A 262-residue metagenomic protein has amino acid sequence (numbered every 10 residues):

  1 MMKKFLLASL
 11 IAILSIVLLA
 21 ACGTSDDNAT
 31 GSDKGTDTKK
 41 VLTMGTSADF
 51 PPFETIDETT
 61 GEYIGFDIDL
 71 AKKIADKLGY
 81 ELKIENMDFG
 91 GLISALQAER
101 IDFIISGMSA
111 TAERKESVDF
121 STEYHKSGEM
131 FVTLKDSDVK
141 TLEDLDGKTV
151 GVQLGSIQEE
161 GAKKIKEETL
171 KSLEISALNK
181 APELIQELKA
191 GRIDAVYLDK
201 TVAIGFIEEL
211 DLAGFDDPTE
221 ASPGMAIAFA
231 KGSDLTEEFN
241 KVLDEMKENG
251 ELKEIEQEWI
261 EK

Functional and structural regions predicted by a protein language model:
V17-A21: C-terminal motif of bacterial Sec signal peptides marking the signal peptidase cleavage site
G23, I68-K77, V139, L154-I157 (+1 more regions): Extended ligand-binding regions for polar small-molecule ligands
T24-K34, E160-S176, D211-T219, D244-K262: Ligand-binding clefts/hinges and TM-proximal coupling segments of bilobed small-molecule sensing domains
G35-G107, N249: Extracytoplasmic small-molecule ligand-binding "clamshell" domains of the periplasmic binding protein/Venus flytrap
A48, K126-T133, K200, I204 (+2 more regions): Periplasmic-binding protein-like
K72, E81-D144, P218-T219: Acidic, polar ligand-binding/catalytic clefts
D76-K77, N86, G90-F103, S117 (+4 more regions): Short helices/loops that flank or line small-molecule/ion binding pockets
M108-E116, E160-K166, E187-A190, D194-A221: A ligand-binding cleft/hinge motif common to bilobed small-molecule-binding domains
